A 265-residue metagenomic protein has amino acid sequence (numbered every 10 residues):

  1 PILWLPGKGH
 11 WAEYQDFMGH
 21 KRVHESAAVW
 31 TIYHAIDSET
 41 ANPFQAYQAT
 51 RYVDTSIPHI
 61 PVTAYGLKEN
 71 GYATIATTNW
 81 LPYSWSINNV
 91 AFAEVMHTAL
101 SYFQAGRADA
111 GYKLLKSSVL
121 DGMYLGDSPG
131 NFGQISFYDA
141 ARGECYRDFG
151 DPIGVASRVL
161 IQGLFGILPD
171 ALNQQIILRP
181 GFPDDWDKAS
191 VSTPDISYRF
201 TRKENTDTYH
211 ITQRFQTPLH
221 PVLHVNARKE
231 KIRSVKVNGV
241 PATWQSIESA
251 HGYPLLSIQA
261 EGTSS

Functional and structural regions predicted by a protein language model:
P1-I2: Active-site neighborhood of glycoside hydrolase catalytic domains
P6: Short, acidic, Ser/Thr-enriched surface-loop or helix-capping motifs
A12-D170: Active-site core of glycosidic bond-cleaving carbohydrate-active enzymes
H97-S265: Non-catalytic C-terminal accessory modules of carbohydrate-active enzymes
